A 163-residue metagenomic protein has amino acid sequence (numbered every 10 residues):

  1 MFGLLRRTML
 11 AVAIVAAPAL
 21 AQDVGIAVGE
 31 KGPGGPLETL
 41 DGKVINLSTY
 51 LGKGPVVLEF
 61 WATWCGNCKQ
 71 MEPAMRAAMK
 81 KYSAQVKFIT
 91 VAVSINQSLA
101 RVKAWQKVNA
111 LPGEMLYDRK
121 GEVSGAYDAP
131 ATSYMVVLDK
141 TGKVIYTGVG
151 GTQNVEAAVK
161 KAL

Functional and structural regions predicted by a protein language model:
M1-M9: Bacterial N-terminal signal peptides that target proteins for export
V12-G34: N-proximal helix/coil linker or "cap" segments that precede and/or mark the start of modular domains
I26, T39-L40, L138-D139: Short, acidic, Ser/Thr-enriched surface-loop or helix-capping motifs
G35-V56: A short beta-strand-turn-helix
K53, A104-P112, D118-A162: Thiol/disulfide oxidoreductase modules built on the thioredoxin-like
G54-V56, W61-W64, A131: Short pre-active-site segment immediately N-terminal to redox-active cysteine/selenocysteine motifs in thiol-based
V57-L58, F88, M135: Hydrophobic beta-strand anchors of alpha/beta hydrolase catalytic cores
K69-N109, R119-A126: Structural microenvironment flanking redox-active thiols in thiol-disulfide oxidoreductases
